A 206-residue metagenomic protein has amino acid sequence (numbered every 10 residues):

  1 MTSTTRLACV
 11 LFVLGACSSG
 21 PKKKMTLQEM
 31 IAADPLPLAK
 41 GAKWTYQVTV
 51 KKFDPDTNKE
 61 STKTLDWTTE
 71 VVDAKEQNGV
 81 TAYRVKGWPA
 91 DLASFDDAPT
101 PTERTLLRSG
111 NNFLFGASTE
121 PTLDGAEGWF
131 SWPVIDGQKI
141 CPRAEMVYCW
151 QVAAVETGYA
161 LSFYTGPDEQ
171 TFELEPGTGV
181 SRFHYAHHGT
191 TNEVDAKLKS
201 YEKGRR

Functional and structural regions predicted by a protein language model:
M1-L7: Bacterial N-terminal signal peptides that target proteins for export
G15-A16: C-terminal motif of bacterial Sec signal peptides marking the signal peptidase cleavage site
S19: Short, conserved catalytic or interaction motifs in soluble domains
K23-R206: Conserved functional acidic sites
